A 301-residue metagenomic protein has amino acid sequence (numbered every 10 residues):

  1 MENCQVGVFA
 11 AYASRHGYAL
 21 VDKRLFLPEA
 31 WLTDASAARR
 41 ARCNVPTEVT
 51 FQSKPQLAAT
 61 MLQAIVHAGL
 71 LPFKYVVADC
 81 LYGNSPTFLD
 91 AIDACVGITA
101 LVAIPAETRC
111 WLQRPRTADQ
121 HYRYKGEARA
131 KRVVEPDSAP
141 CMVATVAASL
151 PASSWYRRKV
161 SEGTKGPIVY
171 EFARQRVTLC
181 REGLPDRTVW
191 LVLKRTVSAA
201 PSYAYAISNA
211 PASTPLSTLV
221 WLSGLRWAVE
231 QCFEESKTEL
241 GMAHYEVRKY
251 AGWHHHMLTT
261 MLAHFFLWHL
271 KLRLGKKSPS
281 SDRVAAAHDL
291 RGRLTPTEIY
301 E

Functional and structural regions predicted by a protein language model:
M1, A10, V76-Y82, A100 (+3 more regions): Short, conserved catalytic/metal-binding motifs centered on acidic residues
M1-V6, A13-R15: N-terminal extension/subdomain marker
E2, A251-L258: Secondary-structure capping and boundary motifs in well-ordered enzyme cores
F9, M257-K271: Short, hydrophobic/amphipathic alpha-helical patches that form generic packing surfaces within helical domains
A13-F51, L101-A106, C110-A228: An anionic, glycine-rich sequence signature occurring as long contiguous blocks
A37-Q120: Domain-level cores of phosphate- or acyl-group-handling catalytic modules
S208, T214-S223, T238-H254, L274: Short, solvent-exposed helix-loop connector elements
L267-I299: Conserved nucleotidyltransferase catalytic core and NTase-mimicking acidic/glycine-rich helix/loop elements in nucleic
